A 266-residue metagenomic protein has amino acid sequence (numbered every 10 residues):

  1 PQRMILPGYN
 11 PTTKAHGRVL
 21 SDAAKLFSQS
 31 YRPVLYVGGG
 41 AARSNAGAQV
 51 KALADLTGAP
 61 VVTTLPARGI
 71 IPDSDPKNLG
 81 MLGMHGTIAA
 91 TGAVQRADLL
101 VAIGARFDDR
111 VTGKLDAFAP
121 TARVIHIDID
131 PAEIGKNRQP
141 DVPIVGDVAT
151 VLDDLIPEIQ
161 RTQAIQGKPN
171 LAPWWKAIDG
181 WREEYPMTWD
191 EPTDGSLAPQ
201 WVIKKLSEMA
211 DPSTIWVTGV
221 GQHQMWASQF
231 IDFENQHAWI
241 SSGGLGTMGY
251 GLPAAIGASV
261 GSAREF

Functional and structural regions predicted by a protein language model:
P1-L26: Conformationally flexible catalytic loops at phosphate/diphosphate-handling active centers
P11, A67-K176: Glycine-rich, acidic loop regions that bind phosphate or pyrophosphate groups
V19-P33, L53, V94-A97, K205-T214 (+1 more regions): Glycine-rich phosphate/diphosphate-binding loops that line cofactor/substrate pockets in enzymes
Y31-S44, A54: Glycine-rich phosphate/diphosphate-binding loops and the adjacent beta-loop-alpha structural elements that coordinate
G39-A42, A67-R68, A105-D108, G221-H223: Short glycine-rich anion-binding loops that position phosphate/pyrophosphate groups of nucleotides and phosphorylated
M84, T91, R96, I134-V145 (+2 more regions): Thiamine diphosphate
A177-A263: Active-site diphosphate/adenylate-binding microenvironment
